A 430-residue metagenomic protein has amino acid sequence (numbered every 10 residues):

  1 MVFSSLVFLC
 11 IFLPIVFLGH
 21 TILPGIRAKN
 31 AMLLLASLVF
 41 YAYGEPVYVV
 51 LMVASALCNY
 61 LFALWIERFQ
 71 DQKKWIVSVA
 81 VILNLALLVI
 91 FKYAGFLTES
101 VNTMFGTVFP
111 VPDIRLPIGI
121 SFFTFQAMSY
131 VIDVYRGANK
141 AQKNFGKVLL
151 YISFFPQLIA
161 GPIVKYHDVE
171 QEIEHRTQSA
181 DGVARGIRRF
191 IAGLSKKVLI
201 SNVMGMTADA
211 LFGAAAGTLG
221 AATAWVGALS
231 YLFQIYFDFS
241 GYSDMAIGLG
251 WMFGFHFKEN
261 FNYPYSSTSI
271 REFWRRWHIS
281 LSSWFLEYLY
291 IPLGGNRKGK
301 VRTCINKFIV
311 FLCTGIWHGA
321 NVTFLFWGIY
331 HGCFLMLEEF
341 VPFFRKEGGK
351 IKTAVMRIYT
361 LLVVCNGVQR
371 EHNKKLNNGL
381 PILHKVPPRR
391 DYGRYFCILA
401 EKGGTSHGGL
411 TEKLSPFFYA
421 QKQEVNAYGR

Functional and structural regions predicted by a protein language model:
M1-K402, S406-H407, T411-R430: Membrane-embedded transmembrane alpha-helical bundles that form the catalytic cores of multi-pass lipid-modifying
